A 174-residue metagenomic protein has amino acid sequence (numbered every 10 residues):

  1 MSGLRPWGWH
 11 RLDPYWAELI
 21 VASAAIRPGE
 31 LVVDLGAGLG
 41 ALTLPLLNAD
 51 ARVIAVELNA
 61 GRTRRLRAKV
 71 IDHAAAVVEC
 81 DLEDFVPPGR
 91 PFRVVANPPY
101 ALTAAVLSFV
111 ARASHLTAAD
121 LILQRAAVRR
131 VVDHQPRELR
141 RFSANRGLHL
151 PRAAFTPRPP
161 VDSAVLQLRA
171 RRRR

Functional and structural regions predicted by a protein language model:
M1-R174: Catalytic cores of RNA-modifying enzymes
